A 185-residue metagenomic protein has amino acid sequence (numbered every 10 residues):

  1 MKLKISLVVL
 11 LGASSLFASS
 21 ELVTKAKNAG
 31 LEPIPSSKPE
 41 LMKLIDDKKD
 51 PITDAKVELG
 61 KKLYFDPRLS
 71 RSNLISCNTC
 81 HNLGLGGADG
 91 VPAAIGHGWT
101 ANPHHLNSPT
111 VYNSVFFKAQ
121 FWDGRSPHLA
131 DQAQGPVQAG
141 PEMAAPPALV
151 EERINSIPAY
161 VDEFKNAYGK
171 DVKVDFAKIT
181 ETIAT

Functional and structural regions predicted by a protein language model:
K2, F17-T185: Periplasmic c-type cytochrome electron-transfer domains
K2-V9: Sec-dependent signal peptide recognition, specifically the positively charged N-region followed immediately by
V8, L16-F17: Serine/proline-rich low-complexity intrinsically disordered segments, especially terminal tails, linkers
